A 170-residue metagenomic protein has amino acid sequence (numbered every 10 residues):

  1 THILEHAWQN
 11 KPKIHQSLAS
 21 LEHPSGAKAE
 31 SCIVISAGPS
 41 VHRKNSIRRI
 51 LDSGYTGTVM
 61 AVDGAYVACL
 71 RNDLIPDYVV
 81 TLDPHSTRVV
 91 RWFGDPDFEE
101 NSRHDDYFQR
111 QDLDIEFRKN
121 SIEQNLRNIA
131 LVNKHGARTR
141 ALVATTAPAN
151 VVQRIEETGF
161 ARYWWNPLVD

Functional and structural regions predicted by a protein language model:
T1-G57, V67-V80, T87-W164: N-terminal donor/sugar-recognition subdomains of glycan-related enzymes, prototypically the membrane-proximal stem
V169-D170: A short, charged helix-loop
